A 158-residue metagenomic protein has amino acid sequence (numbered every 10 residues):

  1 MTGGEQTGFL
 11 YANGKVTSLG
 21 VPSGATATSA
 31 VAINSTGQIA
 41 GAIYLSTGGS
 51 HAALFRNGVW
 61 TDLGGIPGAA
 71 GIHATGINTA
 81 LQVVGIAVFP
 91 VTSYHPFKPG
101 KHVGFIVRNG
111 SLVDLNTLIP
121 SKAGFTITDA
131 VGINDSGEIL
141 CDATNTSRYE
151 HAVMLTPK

Functional and structural regions predicted by a protein language model:
M1-K158: Residue-level hotspots at or immediately adjacent to binding/recognition sites across diverse folds
